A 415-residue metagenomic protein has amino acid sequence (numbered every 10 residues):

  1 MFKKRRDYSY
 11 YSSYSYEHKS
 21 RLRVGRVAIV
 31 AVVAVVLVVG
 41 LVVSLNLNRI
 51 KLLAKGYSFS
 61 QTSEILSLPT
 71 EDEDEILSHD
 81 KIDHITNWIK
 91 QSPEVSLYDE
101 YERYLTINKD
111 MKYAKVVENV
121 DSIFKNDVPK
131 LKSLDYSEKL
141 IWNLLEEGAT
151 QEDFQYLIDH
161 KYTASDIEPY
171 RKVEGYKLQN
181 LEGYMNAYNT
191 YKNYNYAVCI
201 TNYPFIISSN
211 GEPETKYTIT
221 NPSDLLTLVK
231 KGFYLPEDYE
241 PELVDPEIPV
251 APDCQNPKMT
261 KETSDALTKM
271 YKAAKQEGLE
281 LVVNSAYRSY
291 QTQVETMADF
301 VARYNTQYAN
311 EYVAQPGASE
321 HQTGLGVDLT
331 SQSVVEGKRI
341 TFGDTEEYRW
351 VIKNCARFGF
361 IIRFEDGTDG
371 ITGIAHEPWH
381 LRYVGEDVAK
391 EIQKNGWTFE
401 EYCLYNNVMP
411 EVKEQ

Functional and structural regions predicted by a protein language model:
F2-S285, Y290-Q415: Extracytoplasmic cell-surface/polysaccharide-interacting catalytic and binding patches
